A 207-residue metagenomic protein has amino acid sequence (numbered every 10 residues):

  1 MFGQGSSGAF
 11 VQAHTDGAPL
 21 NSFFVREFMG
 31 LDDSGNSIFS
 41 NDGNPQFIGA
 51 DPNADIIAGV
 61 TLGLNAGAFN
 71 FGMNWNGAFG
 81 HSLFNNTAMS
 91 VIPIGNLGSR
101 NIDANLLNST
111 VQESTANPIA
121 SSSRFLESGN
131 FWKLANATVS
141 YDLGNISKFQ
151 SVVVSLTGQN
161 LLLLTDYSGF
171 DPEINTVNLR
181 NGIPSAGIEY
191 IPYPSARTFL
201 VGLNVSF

Functional and structural regions predicted by a protein language model:
F2-M29, S34, I102-L107, A116-S121 (+1 more regions): C-terminal beta-signal and terminal closure region of outer-membrane beta-barrel proteins
G8-V25, L31-S34, A78-L161: Extracytoplasmic gating/loop element in the C-terminal half of outer-membrane beta-barrel translocons and assembly
P45-D51, N86-V91, P118-W132, Y167-I174 (+1 more regions): Extracellular/periplasm-exposed beta-strand and loop segments of Gram-negative cell-envelope proteins, dominated by
D51, D55-F69: Long hydrophobic segments that form regular secondary structure
A54-A58, N130-A135, S195-F199: Residues that define the transmembrane beta-barrel architecture of outer-membrane proteins
A68-G72, I146-S147: Repeated loop/turn-to-beta-strand initiation elements of outer-membrane beta-barrel proteins
M73, V154-L156, L203: Membrane-embedded beta-strand positions of outer-membrane beta-barrel proteins
